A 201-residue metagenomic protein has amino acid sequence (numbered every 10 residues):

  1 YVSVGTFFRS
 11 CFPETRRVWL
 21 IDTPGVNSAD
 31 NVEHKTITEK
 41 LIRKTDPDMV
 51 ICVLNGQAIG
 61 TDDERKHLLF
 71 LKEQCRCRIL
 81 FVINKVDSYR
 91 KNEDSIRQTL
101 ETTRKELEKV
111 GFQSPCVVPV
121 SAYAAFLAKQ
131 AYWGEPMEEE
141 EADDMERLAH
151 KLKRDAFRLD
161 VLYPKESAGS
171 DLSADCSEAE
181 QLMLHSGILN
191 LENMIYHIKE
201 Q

Functional and structural regions predicted by a protein language model:
Y1-S170, E178-I198: Globular "head" domains of long coiled-coil molecular machines
A174: Non-catalytic, largely sequence-independent nucleic-acid-binding elements associated with nucleic-acid processing
